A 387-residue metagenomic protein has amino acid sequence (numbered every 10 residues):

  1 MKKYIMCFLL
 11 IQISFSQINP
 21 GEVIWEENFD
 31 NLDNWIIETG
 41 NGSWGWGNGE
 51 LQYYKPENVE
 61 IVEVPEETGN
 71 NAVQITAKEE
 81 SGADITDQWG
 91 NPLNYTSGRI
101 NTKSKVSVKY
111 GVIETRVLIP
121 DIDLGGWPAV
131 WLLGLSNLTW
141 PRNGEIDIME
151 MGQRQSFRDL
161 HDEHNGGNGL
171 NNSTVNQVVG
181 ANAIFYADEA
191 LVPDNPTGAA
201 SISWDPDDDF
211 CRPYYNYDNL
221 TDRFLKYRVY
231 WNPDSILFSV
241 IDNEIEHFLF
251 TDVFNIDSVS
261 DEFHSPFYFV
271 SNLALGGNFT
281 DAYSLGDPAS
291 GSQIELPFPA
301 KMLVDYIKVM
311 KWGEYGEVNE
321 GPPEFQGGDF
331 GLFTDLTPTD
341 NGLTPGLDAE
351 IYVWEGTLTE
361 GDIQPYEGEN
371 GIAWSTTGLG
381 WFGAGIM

Functional and structural regions predicted by a protein language model:
K3-S16: Sec-dependent N-terminal signal peptides
Q17-E320: GH16 jelly-roll
Q17-I18, N319-P338: Boundary/junction segments of secreted and surface-exposed precursor proteins
E27, P128-A129, G144, D305 (+3 more regions): Extracytoplasmic/periplasmic beta-strand context in beta-sandwich domains, especially the cupredoxin/COX2 CuA-binding
I36-Q74, T334-G380: Extracellular glycan-recognition surfaces and repeat-rich motifs
A183-F185, I202, D348-I351, S375 (+1 more regions): Short stretches within intrinsically disordered, low-complexity N-terminal or propeptide regions
C211-R212, S375-M387: Short beta-strands within extracellular/lumenal beta-sheet-rich domains
